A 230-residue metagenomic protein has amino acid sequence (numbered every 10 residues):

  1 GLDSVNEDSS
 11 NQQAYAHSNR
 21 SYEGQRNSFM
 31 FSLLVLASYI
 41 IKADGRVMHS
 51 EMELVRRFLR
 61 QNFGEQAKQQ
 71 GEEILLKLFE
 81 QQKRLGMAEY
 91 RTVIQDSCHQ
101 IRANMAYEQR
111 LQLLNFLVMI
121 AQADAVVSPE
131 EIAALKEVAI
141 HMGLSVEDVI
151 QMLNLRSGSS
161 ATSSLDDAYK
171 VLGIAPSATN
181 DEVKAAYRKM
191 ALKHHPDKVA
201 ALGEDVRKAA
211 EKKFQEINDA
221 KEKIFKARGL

Functional and structural regions predicted by a protein language model:
G1-K42, R46-L230: Small-residue-enriched hydrophobic alpha-helices in membranes
